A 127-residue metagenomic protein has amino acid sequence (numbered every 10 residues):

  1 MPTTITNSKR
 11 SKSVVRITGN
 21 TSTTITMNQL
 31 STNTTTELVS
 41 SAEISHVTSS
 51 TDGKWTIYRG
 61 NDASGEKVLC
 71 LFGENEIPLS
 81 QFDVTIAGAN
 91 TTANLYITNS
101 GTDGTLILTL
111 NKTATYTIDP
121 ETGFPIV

Functional and structural regions predicted by a protein language model:
M1-L38: Transition segment at domain starts
M1-R10, N99-V127: C-terminal interaction-tip segments
V15-I17, I44-V47, W55-I57, L95-I97 (+1 more regions): Hydrophobic beta-strand residues in large extracellular and virion-surface proteins
N28-W55: Beta-rich globular "head" domains
D52-L71: Short, surface-exposed beta-strand/strand-loop-strand elements in extracellular ectodomains
D62-S64, F82-A87, T109-K112: Long, compositionally biased regulatory regions of eukaryotic proteins
K67-D83: Short, solvent-exposed S/T- and G/P-enriched segments that are highly enriched in secreted/extracellular and lumenal
D83-T105: Noncatalytic modules at the cell exterior or secretory-pathway interfaces, chiefly beta-strand-rich lectin/adhesion
